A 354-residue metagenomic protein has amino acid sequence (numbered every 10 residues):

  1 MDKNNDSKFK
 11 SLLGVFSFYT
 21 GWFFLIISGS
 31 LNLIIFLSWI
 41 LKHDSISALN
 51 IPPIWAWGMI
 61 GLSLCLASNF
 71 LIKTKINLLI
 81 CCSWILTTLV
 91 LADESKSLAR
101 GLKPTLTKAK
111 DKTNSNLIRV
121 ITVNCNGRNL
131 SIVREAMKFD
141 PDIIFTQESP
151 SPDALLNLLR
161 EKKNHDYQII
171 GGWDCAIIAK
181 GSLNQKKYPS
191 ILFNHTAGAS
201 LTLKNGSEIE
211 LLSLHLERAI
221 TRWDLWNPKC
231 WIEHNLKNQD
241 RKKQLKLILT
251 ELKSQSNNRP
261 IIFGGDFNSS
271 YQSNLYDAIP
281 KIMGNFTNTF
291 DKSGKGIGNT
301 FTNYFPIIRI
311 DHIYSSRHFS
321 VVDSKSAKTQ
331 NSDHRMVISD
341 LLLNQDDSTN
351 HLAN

Functional and structural regions predicted by a protein language model:
D6-L78, S200, K253-I261, F267-N354: Metal-dependent phosphoester-hydrolase catalytic domains
N32, L49, R119-C125, I132-L156 (+5 more regions): Active-site beta-strand/loop signature of hydrolases that rely on acidic residues for catalysis
M59-T107: Transmembrane alpha-helices and immediately adjacent membrane-cytoplasm interface residues in multi-pass integral
L89-A109, S131, I143, Q147-I220 (+1 more regions): Structured beta-strand-rich core segments of catalytic domains in phosphoester-bond hydrolases
T105-G127: Short extracytoplasmic/periplasmic juxtamembrane "stem" segments immediately C-terminal to an N-terminal membrane anchor
N126-R128, S151, L183, L216-A219 (+4 more regions): Short, solvent-exposed loop/turn segments at secondary-structure junctions
N129-L130, I307: Structural motif corresponding to alpha-helix initiation and N-cap regions
K186-L252, S348-N354: Catalytic-adjacent loop/helix segments of enzymes that bind and process anionic phosphate/sulfate esters
